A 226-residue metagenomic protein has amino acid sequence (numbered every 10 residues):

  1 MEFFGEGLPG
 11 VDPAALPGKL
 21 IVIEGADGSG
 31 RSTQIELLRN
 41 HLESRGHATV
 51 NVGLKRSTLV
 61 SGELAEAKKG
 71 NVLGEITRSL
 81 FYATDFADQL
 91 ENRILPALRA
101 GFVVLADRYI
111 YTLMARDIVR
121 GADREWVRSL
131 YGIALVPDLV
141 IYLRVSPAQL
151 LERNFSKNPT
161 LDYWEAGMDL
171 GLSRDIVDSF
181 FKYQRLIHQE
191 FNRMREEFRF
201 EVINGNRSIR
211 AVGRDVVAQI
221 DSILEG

Functional and structural regions predicted by a protein language model:
E2-A14, R39, F155-G226: NTP-dependent small-molecule kinase module
P13-N40: Walker A (P-loop) phosphate-binding motif
L20-I23, V103, V140: Hydrophobic "anchor" residues on beta-strands that sit immediately upstream of conserved functional sites
E24, L143, G205: Catalytic metal- and UDP-sugar-binding loop of GT-A-like glycosyltransferases, i.e., residues flanking the conserved
R45-L135: ATP-dependent small-molecule kinase phosphotransfer cores that center on conserved nucleotide phosphate-binding segments
V50, L139, E201-I203: Structural signal for short hydrophobic segments within the conserved structured cores of catalytic domains across
R56-T58, I110-Y111, V145-L151, I209: Conserved nucleotide-binding/hydrolysis micro-motifs of P-loop NTPases
L113-L186: A glycine- and Lys/Arg-enriched "phosphate-lid" helix/loop adjacent to the NTP-binding pocket of small-molecule kinases
